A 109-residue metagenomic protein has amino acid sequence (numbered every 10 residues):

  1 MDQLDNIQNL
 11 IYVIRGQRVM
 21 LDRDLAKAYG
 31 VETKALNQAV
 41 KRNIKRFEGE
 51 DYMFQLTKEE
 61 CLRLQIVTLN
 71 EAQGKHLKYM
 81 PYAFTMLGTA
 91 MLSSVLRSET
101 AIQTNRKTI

Functional and structural regions predicted by a protein language model:
M1-I109: Basic, low-complexity intrinsically disordered segments
